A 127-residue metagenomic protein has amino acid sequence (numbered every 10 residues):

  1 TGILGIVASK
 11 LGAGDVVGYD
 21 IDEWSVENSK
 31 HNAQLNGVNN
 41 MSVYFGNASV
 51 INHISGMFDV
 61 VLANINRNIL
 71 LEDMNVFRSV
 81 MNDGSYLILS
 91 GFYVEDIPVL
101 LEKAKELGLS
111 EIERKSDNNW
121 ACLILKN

Functional and structural regions predicted by a protein language model:
T1-S49: Conserved SAM/SAH cofactor-binding pocket of Class I
D20-S25, I65, F92, D96: Short beta->alpha hinge that forms the Motif I/post-I loop of the SAM-binding pocket
S29, N66, A104: Residue-level signal for inorganic ion chemistry
S49-V60: A short acidic, Gly/Pro-enriched loop at the edge of an enzyme's catalytic core that lines a small-molecule cofactor
D59-L71, G91: A short SAM/SAH-binding and catalytic strip from SAM-dependent methyltransferases
L71-Y86: A short glycine-rich, Lys/Arg-flanked "PGG" loop and its adjoining helix->strand segment in the class I
F92-L107: Short alpha-helix
S110-N127: Core SAM-dependent methyltransferase catalytic element
